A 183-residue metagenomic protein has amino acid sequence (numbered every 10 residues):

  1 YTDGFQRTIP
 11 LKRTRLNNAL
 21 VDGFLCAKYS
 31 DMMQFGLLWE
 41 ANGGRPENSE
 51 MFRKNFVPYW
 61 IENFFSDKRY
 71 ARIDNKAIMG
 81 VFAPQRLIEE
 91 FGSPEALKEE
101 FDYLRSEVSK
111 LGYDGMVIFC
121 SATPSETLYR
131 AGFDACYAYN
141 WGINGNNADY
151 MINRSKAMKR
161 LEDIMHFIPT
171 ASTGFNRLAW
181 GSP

Functional and structural regions predicted by a protein language model:
Y1-P183: Glycan-processing catalytic domains of CAZymes
